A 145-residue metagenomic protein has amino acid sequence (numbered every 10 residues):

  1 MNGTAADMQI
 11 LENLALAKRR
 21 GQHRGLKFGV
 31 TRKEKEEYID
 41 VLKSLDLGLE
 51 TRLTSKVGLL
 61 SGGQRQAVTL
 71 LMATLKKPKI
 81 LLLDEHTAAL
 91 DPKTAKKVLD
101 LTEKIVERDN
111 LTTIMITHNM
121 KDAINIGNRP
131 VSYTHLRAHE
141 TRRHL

Functional and structural regions predicted by a protein language model:
M1-E12: Conserved catalytic motifs of ABC-family nucleotide-binding domains
A73-T74: ABC ATPase C-loop
K77: Conserved catalytic motifs of ABC-family nucleotide-binding domains
E85-H86: Walker B catalytic motif
P92-T94: Helix N-cap at the start of a conserved alpha-helix in ABC-type nucleotide-binding domains
K96-R108: Helical segment within the ABC ATPase nucleotide-binding domain
T117-H118: H-loop/switch region of ABC-family ATPase nucleotide-binding domains
T134-T141: Conserved small/polar residues in nucleotide/adenosyl-binding loops
